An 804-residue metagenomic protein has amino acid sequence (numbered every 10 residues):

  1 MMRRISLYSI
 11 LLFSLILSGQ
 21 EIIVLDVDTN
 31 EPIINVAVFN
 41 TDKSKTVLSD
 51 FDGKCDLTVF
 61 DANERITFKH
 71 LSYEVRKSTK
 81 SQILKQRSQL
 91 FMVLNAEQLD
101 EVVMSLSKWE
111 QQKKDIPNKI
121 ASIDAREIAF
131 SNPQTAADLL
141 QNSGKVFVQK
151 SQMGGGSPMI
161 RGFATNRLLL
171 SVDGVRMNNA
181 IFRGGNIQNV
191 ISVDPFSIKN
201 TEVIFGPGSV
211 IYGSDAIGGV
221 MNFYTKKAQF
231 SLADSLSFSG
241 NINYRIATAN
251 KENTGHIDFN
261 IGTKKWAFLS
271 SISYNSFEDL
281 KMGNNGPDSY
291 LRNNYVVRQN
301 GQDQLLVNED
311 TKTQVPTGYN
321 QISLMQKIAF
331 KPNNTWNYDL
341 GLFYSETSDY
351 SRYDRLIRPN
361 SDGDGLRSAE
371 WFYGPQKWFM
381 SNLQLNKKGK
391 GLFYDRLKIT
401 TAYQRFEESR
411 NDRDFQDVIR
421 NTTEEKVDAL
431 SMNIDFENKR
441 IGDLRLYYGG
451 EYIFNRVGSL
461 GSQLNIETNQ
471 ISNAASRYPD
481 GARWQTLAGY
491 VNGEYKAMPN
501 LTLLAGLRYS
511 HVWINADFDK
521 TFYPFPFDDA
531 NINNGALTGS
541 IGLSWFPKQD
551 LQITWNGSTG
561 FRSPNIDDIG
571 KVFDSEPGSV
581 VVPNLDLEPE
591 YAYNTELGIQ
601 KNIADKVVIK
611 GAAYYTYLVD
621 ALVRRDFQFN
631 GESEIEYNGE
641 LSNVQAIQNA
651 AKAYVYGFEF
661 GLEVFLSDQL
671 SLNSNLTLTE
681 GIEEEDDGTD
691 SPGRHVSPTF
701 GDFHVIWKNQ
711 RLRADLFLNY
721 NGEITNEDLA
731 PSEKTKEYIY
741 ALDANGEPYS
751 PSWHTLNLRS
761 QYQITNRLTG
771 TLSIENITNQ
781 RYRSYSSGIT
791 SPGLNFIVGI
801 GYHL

Functional and structural regions predicted by a protein language model:
F39, K69-Y73, K85-A129, T165: Short, acidic, small-residue-rich periplasmic hinge/interaction motif at the N-terminus of Gram-negative outer-membrane
Q86-M92, A136-L139, G156-M159, S171 (+4 more regions): N-terminal periplasmic accessory domains that precede and gate Gram-negative outer-membrane beta-barrel machines
M177-P207: Short acidic/polar hinge/loop motifs at secondary-structure boundaries that mediate gating or recognition
N250-F277, P287-D349, K377-F379, R440 (+2 more regions): Transmembrane beta-barrel wall of Gram-negative outer-membrane proteins
K331-S345, G374-T521, N533-A536, S540 (+5 more regions): Face-selective signature of the C-terminal outer-membrane beta-barrel domain
S348, R405-S409, G458, Q463 (+8 more regions): Surface-exposed extracellular loop regions of Gram-negative outer-membrane beta-barrel proteins, predominantly
E425, A429-F436, T486, V582-E588 (+3 more regions): Outer membrane beta-barrel strand-and-loop segments of large Gram-negative receptors, especially TonB-dependent
M498-P499, V512, Y614-Y617, Y637-P731 (+2 more regions): Gram-negative outer-membrane beta-barrel transporters
